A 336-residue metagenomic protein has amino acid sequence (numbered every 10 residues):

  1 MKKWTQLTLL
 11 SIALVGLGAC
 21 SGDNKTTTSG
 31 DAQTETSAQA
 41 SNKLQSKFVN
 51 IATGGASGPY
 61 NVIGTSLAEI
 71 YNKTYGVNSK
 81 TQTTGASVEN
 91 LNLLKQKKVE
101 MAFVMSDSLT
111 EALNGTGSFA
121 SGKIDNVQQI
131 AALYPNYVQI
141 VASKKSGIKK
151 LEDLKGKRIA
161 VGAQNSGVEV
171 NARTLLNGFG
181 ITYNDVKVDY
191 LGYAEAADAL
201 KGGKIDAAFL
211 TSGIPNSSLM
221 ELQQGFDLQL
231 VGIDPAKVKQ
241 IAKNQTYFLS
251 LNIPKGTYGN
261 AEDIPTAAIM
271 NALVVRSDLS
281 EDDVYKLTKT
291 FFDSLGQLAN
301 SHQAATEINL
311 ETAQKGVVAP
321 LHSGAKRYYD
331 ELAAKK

Functional and structural regions predicted by a protein language model:
M1-T8: Bacterial N-terminal signal peptides that target proteins for export
G16-A19: C-terminal motif of bacterial Sec signal peptides marking the signal peptidase cleavage site
N24-I51, K145-R158, Q224, S323 (+2 more regions): Immediate post-signal peptide segment of exported/extracytoplasmic ligand-binding proteins
S46, G76, A86-E89, Q96 (+6 more regions): Extracytoplasmic
S46-S79, N136-G202, A319, S323-G324: Bilobed "Venus flytrap"/periplasmic-binding protein-like clamshell domains and structurally analogous long
S46-V49, I63, K73, L191 (+6 more regions): An extracytoplasmic/periplasmic, membrane-proximal ligand-sensing/linker region
S106-S108, G115-S118, D125, S146 (+1 more regions): Pocket-lining segment of extracytoplasmic ligand-binding domains
K157-T174, T246-V318: Ligand-binding clefts/hinges and TM-proximal coupling segments of bilobed small-molecule sensing domains
